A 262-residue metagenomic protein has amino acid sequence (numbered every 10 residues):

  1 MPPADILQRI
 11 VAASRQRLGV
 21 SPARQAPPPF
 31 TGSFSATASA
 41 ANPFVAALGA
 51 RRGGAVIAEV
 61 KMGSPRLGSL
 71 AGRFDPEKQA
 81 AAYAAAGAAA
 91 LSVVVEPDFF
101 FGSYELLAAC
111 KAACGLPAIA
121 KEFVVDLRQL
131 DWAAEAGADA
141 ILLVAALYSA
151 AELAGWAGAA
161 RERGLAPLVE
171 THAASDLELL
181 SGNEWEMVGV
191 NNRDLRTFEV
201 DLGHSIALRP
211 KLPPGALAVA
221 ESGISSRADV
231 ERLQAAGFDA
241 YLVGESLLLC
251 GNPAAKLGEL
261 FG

Functional and structural regions predicted by a protein language model:
P2-R73: An N-cap/entry alpha-helix motif that binds or orients negatively charged groups
I10, A58, Y83, A133 (+1 more regions): Residue-level signature of catalytic and energy-coupling elements of molecular machines, predominantly ATP/GTP-dependent
A13, K61-G63, E96, F123 (+5 more regions): Active-site beta-loop-alpha junctions enriched in small/polar residues
A55, R66-L168, A174-L179, S205-L208: N-terminal active-site wall of soluble small-molecule enzyme domains
V125-A136, H172-E184, A220, I224-V243 (+1 more regions): Catalytic cores of alpha/beta
W132-E152, G189-F198, F238-L257: Glycine-rich phosphate-binding active-site loops on the catalytic face of alpha/beta enzymes
M187-V243: Catalytic-face loop-and-helix region of soluble metabolic enzyme cores
A207-K211, Q234, L247-G262: C-terminal helical cap(s) of enzyme catalytic domains, especially alpha/beta-barrels
